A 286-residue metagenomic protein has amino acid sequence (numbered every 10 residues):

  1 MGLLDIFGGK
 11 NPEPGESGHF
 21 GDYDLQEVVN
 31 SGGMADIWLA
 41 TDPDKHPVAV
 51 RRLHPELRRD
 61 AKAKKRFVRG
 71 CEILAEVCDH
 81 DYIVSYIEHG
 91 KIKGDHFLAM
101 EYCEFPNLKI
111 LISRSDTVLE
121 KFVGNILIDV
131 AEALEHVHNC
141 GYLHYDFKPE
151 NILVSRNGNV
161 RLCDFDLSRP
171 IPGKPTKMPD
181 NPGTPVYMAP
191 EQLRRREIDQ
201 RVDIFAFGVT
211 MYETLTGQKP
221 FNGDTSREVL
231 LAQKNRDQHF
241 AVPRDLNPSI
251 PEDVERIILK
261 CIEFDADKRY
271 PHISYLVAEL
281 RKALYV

Functional and structural regions predicted by a protein language model:
L57-E76: AlphaC helix of the eukaryotic protein kinase fold
H89: Activation-segment/catalytic-loop signature of the eukaryotic protein kinase fold
K93-N107: Conserved short submotifs of the Hanks-type protein kinase catalytic core that shape the nucleotide-binding pocket
L108-V118: AlphaC helix of the protein kinase catalytic domain
I126-L127: Activation segment signature within eukaryotic-like protein kinase domains
E132-Y142: Protein kinase catalytic-loop region centered on the HRD/HxD motif
